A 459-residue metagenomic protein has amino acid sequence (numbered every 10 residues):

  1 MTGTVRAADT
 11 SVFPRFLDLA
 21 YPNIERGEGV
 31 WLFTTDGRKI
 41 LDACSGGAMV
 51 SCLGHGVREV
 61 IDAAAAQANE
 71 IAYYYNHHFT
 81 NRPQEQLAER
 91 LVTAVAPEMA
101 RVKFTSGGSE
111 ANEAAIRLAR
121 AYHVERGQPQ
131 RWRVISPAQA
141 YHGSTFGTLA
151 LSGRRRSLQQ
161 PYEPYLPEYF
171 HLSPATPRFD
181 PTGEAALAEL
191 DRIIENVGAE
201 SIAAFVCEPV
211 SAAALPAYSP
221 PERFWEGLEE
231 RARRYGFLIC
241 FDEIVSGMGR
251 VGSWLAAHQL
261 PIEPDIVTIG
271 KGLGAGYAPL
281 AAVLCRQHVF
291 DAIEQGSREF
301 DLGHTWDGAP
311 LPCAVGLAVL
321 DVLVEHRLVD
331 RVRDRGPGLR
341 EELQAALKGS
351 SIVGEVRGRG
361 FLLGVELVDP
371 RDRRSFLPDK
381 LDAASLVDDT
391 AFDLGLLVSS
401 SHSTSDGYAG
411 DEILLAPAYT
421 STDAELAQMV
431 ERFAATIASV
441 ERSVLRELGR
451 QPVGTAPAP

Functional and structural regions predicted by a protein language model:
M1-P459: Conserved N-terminal phosphate-binding loop of PLP-dependent enzymes in the Aspartate aminotransferase
